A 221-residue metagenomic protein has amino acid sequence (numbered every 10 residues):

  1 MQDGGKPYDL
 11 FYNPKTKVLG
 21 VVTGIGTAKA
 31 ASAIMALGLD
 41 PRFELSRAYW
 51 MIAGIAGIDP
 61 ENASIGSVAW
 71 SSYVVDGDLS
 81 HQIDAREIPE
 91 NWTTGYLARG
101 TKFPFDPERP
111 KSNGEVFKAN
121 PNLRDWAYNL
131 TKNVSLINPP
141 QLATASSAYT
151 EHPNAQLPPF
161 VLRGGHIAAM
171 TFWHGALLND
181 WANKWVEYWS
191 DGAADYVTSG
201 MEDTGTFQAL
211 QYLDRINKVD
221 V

Functional and structural regions predicted by a protein language model:
M1-V221: Accessory terminal and edge-of-domain segments that mediate assembly/interaction and cofactor placement around
